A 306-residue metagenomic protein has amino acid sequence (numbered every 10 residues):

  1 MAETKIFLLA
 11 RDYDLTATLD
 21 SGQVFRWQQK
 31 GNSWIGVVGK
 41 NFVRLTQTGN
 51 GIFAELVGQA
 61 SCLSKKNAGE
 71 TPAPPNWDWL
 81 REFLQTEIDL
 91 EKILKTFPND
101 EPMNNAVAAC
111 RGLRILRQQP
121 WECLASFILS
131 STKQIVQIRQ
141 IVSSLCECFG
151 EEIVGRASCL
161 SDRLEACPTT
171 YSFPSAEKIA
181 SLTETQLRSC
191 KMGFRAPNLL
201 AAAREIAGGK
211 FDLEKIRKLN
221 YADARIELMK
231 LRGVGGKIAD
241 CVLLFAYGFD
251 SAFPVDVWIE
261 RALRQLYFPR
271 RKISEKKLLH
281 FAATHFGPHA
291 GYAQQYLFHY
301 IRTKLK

Functional and structural regions predicted by a protein language model:
M1-G58, K65, A73-L164, P168-K306: HhH-family (HhH-GPD) DNA N-glycosylase catalytic core used in base-excision repair
